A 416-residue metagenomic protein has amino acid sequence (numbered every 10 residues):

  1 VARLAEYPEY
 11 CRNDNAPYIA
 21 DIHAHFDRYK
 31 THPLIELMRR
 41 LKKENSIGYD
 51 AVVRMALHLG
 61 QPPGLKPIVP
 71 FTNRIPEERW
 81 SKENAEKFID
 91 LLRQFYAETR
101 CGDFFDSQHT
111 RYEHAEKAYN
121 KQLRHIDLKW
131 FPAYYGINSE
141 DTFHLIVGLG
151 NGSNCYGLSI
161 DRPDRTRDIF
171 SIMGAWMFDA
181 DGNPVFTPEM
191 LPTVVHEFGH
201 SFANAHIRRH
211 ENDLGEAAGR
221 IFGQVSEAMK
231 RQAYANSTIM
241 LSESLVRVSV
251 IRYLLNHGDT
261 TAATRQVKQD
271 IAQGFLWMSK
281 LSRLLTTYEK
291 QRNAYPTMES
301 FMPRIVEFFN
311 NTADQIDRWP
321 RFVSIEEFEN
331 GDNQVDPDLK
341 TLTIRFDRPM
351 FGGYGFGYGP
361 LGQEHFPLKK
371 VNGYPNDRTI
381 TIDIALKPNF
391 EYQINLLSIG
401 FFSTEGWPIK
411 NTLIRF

Functional and structural regions predicted by a protein language model:
V1-G64, G274-L285, A294-M298: N-terminal mature-domain "stem" immediately C-terminal to a signal peptide or N-terminal signal-anchor/transmembrane
R74-I75, Y156-P188: Active-site scaffold of zinc-dependent metalloenzymes
I75-E78, E113-K121, A180-V185, E189 (+3 more regions): Second-shell loop/turn segments in exported
Q108-R167: Auxiliary, metal-adjacent structural segments of Zn-dependent hydrolase domains
P188-R209: Active-site recognition of the HExxH zinc-binding catalytic motif
N204-Q232: Post-HEXXH active-site segment of zinc metalloproteases
V248-E326: Pan-zinc metallopeptidase signature
W319-F416: Acidic, low-complexity Ser/Thr/Gly/Pro-rich repeat segments typical of extracellular/periplasmic and surface-exposed
